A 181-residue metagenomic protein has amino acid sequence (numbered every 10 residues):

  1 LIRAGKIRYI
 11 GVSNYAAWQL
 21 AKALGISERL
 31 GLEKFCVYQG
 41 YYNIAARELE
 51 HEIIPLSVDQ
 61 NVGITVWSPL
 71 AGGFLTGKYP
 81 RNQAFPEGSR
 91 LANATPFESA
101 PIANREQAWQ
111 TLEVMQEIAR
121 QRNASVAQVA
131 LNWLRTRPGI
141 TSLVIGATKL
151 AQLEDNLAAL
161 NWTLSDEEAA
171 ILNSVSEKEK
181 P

Functional and structural regions predicted by a protein language model:
L1-S174, E179: Beta/alpha (TIM)-barrel catalytic core signal, keyed to glycine-rich beta->alpha loops juxtaposed to Asp/Glu that bind
